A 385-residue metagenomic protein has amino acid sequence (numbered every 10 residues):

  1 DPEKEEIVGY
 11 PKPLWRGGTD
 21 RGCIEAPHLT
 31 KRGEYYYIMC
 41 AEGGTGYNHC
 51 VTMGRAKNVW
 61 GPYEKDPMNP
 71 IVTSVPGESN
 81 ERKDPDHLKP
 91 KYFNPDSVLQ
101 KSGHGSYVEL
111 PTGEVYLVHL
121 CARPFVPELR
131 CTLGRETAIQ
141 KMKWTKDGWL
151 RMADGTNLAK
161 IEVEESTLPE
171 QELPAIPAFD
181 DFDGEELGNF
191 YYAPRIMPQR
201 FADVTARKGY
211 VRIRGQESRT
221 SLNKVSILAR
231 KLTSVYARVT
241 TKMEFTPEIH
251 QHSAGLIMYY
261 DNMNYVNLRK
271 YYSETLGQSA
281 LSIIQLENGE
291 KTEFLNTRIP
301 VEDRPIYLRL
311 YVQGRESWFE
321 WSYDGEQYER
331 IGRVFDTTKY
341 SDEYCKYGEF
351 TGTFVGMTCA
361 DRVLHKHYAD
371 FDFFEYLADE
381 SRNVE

Functional and structural regions predicted by a protein language model:
D1-E385: Carbohydrate-active catalytic/glycan-binding domains of CAZyme proteins, especially the secreted or lumenal ectodomains
